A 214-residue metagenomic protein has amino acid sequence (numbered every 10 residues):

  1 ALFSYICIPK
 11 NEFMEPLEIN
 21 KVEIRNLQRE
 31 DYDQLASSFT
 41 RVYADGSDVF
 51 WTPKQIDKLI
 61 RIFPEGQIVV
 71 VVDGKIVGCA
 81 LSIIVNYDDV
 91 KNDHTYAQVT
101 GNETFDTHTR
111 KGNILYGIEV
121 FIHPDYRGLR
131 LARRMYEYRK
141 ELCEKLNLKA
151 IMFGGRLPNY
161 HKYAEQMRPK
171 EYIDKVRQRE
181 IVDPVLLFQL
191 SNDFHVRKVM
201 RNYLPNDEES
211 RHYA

Functional and structural regions predicted by a protein language model:
S4-K10: Short, positively charged and aromatic/hydrophobic N-terminal segments
F13-K54, K58-V90: Short amphipathic alpha-helix that is part of the acyltransferase structural core
E18, E23-E30, M135-L142, R197-A214: C-terminal/domain-terminus segments
L27, V120-I122: Hydrophobic adenine-recognition pocket in adenosine-nucleotide-binding enzymes
A80-E119, E137, R156-V182, H195 (+1 more regions): Conserved acyl-donor/pantetheine-binding loop and adjacent beta-alpha core of acyl/acetyltransferases and related
I122, G128-C143, M152-F153: Conserved acetyl-CoA-binding loop-helix of GNAT-fold acetyltransferases
L186: A conserved mid-domain beta-alpha-beta active-site/ligand-binding segment of alpha/beta enzyme cores
